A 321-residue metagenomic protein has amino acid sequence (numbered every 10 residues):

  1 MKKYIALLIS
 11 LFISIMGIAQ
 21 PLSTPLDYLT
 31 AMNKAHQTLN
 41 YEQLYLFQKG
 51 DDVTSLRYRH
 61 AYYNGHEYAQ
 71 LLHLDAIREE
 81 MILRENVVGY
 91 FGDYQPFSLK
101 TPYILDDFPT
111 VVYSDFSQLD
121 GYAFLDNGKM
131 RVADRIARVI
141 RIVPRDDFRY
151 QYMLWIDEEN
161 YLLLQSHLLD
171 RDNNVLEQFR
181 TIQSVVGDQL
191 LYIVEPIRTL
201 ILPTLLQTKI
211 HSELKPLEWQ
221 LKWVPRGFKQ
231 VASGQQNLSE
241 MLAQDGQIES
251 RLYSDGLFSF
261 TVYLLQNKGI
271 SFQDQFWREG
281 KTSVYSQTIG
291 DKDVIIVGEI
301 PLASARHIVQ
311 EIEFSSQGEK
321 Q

Functional and structural regions predicted by a protein language model:
K2, I15-H66, A76, K129 (+1 more regions): N-terminal leader/targeting segments and the immediate start of mature chains
A6-I15: Bacterial N-terminal signal peptides
T38-E42, G65-Q70, D134-R141, L162-Q165 (+1 more regions): Short, hydrophobic/aromatic-rich segments at coil-to-beta transitions
V53-R57, F148-Y152, L164, L176-Q178 (+2 more regions): Short, surface-exposed coil-to-beta transition loops
S55-P109, L168-R180: An acidic-aromatic
Y103-Y152: Intrinsically disordered, low-complexity linker/loop segments enriched in Gly/Pro and charged/polar residues
A133-T199: Gly/Pro-enriched, hydrophobic low-complexity segments that function as extracytoplasmic propeptides/linkers
I201-I289, A303: Short, solvent-exposed recognition patches
